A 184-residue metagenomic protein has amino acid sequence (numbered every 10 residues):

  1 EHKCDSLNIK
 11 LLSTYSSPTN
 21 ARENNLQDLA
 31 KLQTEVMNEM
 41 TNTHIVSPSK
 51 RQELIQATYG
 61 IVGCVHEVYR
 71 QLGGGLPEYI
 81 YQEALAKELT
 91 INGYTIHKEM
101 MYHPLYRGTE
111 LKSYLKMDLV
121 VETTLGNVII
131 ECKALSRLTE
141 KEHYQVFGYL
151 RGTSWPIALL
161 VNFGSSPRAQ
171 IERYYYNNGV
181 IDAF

Functional and structural regions predicted by a protein language model:
E1-E53, E122, V180-F184: Intrinsic disorder/low-complexity segments
S13, P18, L32, Y94-M100 (+1 more regions): A cross-kingdom feature that marks ATP-driven nucleic-acid transaction machinery
S47-V62, H66, L105-E122: Accessory recognition modules or surfaces
R51-V62, G74-E78, Q82, A86: Nuclease catalytic cores
Y69-R70: Short regulatory alpha-helical segment in sensory/regulatory domains of signaling proteins that mediates
P77-V128, S166-G179: Active-site metal-binding core of divalent-cation-utilizing nuclease and nuclease-like domains
T124, C132-D182: Nucleic-acid nuclease catalytic cores
